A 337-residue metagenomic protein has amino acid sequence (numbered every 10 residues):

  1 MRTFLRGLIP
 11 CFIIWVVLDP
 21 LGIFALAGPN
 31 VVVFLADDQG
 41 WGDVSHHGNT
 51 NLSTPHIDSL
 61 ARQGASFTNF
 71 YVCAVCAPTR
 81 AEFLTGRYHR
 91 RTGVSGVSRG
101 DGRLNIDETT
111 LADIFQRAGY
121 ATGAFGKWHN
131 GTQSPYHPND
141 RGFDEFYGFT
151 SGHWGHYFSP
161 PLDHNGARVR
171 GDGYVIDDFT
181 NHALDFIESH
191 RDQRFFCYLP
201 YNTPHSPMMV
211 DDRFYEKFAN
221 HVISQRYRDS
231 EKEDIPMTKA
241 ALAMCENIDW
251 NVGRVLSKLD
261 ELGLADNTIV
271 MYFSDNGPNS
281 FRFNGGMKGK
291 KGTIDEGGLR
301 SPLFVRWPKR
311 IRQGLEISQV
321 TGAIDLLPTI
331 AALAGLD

Functional and structural regions predicted by a protein language model:
R2-F4, L21-D337: Formylglycine-dependent sulfatase
G7-G22: Bacterial N-terminal signal peptides
